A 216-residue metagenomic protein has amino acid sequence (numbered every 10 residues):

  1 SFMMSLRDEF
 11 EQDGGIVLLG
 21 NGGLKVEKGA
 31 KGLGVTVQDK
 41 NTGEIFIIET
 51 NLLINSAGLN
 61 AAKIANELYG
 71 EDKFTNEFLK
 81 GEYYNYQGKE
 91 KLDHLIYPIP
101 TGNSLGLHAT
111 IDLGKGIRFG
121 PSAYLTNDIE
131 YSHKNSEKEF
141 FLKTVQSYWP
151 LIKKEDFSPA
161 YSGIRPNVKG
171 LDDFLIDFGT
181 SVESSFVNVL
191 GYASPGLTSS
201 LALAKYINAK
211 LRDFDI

Functional and structural regions predicted by a protein language model:
S1-N51, L201, K210: Helical element adjacent to the flavin cofactor pocket in flavoenzyme catalytic cores
K31-G34, G116-I117, S185-V187: Hydrophobic residues embedded in beta-strands of well-ordered beta-sheets
T36-Q38, G120, L190: Beta-strand residues in well-ordered beta-sheet regions across diverse protein folds
I47, N51-V182: Active-site substrate-recognition segment that forms the wall of the catalytic cavity or substrate channel
T101-S104, V187-S200: Glycine-rich phosphate/pyrophosphate-binding beta-alpha loops
R212-I216: Active-site-proximal substrate-binding core of FAD-dependent oxidoreductases
